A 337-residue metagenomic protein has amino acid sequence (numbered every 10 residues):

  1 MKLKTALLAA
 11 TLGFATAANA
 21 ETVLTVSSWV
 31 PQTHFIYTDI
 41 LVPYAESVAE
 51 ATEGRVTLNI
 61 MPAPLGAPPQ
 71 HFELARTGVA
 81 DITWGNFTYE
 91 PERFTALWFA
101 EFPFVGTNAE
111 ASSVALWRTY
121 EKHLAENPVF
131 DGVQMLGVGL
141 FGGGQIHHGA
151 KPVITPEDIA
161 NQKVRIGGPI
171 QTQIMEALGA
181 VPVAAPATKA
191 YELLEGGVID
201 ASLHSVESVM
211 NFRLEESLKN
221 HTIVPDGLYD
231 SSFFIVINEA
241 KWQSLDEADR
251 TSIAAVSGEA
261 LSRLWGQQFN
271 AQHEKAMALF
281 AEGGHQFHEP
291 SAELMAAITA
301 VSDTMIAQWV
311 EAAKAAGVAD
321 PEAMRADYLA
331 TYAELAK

Functional and structural regions predicted by a protein language model:
M1-L7: Bacterial N-terminal signal peptides that target proteins for export
L7-L8, A18: Cleavable N-terminal signal peptides
F14-A20: Sec/Tat signal peptide C-region and signal peptidase I cleavage site
E21-A111, Y120, P128-K337: N-terminal secretory/targeting leader peptides
L124: Basic phosphate/pyrophosphate-binding loop/patch that engages nucleotide-derived ligands
